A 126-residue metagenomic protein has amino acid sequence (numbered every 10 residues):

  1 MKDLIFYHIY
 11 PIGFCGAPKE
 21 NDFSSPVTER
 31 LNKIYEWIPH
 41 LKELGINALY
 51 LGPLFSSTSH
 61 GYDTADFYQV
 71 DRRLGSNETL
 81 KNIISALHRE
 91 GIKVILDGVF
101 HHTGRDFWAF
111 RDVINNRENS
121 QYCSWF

Functional and structural regions predicted by a protein language model:
M1-F126: Acidic/aromatic-lined carbohydrate-recognition and catalytic surfaces of CAZymes acting on diverse glycans
